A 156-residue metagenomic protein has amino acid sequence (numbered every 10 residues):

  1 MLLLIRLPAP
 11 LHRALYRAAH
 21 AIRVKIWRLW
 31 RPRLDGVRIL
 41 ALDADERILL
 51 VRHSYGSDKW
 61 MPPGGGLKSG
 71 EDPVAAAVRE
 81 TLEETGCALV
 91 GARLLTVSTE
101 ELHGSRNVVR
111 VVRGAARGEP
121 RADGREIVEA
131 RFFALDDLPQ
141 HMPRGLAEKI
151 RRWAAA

Functional and structural regions predicted by a protein language model:
M1-R38: Acidic, metal-coordinating catalytic segment for phosphate/diphosphate chemistry, firing primarily on the Nudix
R31-R33, L42, G104: A short catalytic or substrate-binding loop motif that flags glycine-/basic-rich loops and adjacent residues that bind
D35-V37, E46, N107-R110, V128: Change "...and in nucleic-acid phosphodiester-cleaving endonucleases..." to "...and in nucleic-acid processing enzymes
A41, L50, R113-G114, F132: Conserved hydrophobic "DFG−1" position in protein kinase catalytic cores
D43, R47-E83: Conserved Nudix-box catalytic region and its N-terminal flanking loop in Nudix hydrolases and closely related
A88-V97: A short coil-to-beta-strand element that immediately follows conserved catalytic motifs
S98-R121, R131, K149: Active-site-adjacent beta-strand/loop module that shapes the phosphate/pyrophosphate-binding cleft
A122-A154: NUDIX/MutT-family hydrolases
